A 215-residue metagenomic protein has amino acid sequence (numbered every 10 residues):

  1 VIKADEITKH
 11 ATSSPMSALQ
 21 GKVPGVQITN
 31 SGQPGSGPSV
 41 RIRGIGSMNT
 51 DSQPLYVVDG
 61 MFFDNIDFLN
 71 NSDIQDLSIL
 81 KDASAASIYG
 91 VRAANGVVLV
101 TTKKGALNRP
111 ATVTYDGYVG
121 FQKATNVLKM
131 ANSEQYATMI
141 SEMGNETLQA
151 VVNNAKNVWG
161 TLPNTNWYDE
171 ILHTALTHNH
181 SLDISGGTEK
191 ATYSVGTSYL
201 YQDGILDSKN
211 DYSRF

Functional and structural regions predicted by a protein language model:
V1-F215: Short, small/polar-rich motifs associated with maturation and membrane association, primarily at protein termini
